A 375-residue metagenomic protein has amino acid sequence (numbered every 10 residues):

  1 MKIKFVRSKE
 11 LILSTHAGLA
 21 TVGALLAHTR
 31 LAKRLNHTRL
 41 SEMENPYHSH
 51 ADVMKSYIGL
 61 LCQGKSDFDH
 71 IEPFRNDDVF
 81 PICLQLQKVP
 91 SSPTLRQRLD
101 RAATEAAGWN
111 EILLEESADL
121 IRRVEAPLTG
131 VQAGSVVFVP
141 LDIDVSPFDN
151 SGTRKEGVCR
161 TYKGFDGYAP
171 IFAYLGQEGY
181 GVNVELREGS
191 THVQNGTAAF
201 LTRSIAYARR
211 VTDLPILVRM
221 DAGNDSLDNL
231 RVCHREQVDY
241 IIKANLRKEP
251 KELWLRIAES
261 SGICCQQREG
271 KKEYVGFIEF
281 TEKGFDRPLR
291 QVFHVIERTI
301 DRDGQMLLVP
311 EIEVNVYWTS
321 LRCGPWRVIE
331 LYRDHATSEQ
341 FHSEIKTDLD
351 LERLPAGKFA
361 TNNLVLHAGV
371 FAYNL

Functional and structural regions predicted by a protein language model:
M1-H192, T197-V211, E236, A258: Dynamic "connector" segments at or just before major functional cores
M1-K4, S8, D239-T347: An anionic, glycine-rich sequence signature occurring as long contiguous blocks
L13, M43-D52, L307-L308, A356-L366: Structural motif
S56-Y57, I71, S91, L95-R96 (+7 more regions): Short, conserved catalytic/metal-binding motifs centered on acidic residues
H70, N150-G152, V182-N183, D228 (+5 more regions): Short helix/loop capping segments that flank catalytic or ligand/cofactor-binding pockets
I71, P325-L364, A368, A372-Y373: Short amphipathic alpha-helical "interface-anchor" segments enriched in bulky aromatics
T161, D228-L230, R302-M306, E330-Y332 (+1 more regions): Generic recognition of flexible, low-complexity loop/linker segments
T191-E249: Domain-level cores of phosphate- or acyl-group-handling catalytic modules
